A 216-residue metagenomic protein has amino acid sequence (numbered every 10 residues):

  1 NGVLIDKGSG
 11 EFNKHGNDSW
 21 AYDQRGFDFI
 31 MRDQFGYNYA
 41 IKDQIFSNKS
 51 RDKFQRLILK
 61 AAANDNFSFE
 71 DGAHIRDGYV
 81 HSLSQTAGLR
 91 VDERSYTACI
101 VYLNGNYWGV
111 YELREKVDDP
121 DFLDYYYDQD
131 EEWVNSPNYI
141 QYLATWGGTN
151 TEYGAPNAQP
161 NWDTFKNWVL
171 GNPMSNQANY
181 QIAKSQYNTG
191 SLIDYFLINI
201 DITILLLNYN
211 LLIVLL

Functional and structural regions predicted by a protein language model:
N1-D71: Conserved NTP-binding catalytic cores of kinases and kinase-like/nucleotidyltransferase enzymes across multiple kinase
N1-G2, K14-G16, M31-F35, A61-A63 (+4 more regions): Short, flexible loop/turn elements at secondary-structure junctions
K7-S9, Q24-G26, F54-R56, H81 (+4 more regions): Extracellular structured ligand-interaction cores
Y39-G72, E112-I204: ATP-dependent phospho-/nucleotidyl transfer catalytic cores
G72, H81-G88: Aromatic- and charge-enriched substrate-recognition/interaction segments in catalytic or ligand-/protein-binding
G78-S82, D163: Solvent-exposed, polar/charged alpha-helical surfaces in well-ordered, non-transmembrane soluble domains, broadly
T86-I100: Short, well-structured beta-strand/strand-turn elements
N104, L207-L216: Zinc-dependent metallopeptidase catalytic helix centered on the HExxH motif and its immediate flanking segment
